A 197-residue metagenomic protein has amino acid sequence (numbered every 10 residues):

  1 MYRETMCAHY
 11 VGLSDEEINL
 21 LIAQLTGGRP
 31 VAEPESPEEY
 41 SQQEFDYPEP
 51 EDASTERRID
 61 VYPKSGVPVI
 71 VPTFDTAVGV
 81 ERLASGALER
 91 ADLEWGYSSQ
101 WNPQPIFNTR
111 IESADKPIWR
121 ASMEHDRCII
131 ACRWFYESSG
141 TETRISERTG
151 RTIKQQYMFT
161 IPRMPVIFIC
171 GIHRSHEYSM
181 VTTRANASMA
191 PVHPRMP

Functional and structural regions predicted by a protein language model:
M1-P197: Short linear sequence motif anchored by a di-proline
